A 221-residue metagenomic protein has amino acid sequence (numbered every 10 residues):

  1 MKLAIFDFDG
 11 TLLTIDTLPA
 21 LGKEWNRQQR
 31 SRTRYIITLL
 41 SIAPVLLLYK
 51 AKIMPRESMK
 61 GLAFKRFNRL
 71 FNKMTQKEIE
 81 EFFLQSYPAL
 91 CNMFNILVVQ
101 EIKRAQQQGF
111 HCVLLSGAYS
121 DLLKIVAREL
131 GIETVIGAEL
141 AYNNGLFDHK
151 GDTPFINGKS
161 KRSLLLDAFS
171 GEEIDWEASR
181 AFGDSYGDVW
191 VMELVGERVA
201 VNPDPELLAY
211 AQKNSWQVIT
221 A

Functional and structural regions predicted by a protein language model:
M1-K2, E81-F82, P88-A221: C-terminal cap/substrate-recognition subdomain and adjoining C-terminal extension of metal-dependent phosphatase-like
M1-K52: Active-site neighborhood of HAD-like aspartate-dependent phosphohydrolases
L13, F71, N157: Catalytic cores of large soluble enzymes that bind and process phosphate-bearing ligands
I15, S58, G137-E139: Short, compositionally biased low-complexity segments
T33-R34, T38, K50-K52, Q76-K77 (+3 more regions): Short, flexible segments with low predicted structural confidence
M59-I96: Metal-dependent phosphoesterase signature
